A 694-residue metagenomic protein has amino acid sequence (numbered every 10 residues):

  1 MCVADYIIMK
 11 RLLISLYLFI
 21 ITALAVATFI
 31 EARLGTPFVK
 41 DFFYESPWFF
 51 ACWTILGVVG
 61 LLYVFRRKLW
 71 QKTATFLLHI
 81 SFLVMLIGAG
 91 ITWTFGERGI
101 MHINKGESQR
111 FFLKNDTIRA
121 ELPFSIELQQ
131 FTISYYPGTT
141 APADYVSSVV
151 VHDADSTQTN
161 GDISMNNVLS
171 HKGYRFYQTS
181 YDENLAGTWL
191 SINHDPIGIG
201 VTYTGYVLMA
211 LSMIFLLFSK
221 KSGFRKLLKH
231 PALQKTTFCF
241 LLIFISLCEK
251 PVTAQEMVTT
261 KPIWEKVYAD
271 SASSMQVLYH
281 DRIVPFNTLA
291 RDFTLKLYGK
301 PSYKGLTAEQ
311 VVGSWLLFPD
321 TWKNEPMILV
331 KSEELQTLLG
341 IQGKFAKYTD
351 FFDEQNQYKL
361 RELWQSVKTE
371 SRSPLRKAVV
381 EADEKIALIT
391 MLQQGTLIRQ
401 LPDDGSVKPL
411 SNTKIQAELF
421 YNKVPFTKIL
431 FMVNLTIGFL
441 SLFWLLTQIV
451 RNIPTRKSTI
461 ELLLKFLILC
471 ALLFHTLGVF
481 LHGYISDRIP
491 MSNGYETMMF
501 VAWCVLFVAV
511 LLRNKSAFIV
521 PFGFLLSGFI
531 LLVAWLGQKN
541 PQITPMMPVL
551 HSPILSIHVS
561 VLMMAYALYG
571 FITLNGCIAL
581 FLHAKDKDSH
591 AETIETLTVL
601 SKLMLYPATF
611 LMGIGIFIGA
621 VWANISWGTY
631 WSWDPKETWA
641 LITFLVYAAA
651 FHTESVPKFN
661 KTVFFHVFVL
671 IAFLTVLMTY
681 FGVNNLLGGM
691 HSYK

Functional and structural regions predicted by a protein language model:
M1-K694: Solvent-exposed, non-transmembrane regions of integral membrane proteins
